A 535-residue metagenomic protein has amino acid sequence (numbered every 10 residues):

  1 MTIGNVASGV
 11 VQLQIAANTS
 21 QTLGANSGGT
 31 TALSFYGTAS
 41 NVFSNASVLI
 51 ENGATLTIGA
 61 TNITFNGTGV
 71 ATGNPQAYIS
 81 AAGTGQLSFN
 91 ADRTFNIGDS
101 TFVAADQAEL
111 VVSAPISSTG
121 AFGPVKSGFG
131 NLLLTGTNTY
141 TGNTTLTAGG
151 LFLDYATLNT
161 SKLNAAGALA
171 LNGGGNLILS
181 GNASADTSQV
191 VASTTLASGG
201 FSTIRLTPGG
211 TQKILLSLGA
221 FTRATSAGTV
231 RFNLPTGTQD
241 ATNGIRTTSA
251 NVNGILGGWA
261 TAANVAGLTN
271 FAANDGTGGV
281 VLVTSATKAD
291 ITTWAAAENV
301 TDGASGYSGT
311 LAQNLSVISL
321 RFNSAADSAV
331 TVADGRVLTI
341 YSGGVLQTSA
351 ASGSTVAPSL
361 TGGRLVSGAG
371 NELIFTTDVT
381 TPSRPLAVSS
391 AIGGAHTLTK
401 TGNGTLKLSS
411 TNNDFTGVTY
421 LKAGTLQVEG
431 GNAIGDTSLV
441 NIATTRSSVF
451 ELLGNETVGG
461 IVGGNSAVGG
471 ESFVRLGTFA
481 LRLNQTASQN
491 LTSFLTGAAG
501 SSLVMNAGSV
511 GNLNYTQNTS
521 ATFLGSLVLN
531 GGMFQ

Functional and structural regions predicted by a protein language model:
M1-V111, S117-L133, T141-L386, G393-K407 (+1 more regions): Beta-strand repeat architectures
